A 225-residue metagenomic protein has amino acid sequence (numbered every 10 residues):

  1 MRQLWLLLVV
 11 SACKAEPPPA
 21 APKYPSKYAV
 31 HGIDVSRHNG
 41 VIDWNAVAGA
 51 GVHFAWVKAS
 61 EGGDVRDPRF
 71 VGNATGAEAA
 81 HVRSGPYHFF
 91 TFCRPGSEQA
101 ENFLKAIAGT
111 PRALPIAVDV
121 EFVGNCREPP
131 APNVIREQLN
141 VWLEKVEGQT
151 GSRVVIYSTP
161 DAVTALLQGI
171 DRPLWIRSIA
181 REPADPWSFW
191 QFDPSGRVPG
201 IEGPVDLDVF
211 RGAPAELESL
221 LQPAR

Functional and structural regions predicted by a protein language model:
L6-A15: Hydrophobic h-region of N-terminal signal peptides that target proteins for export in Gram-negative bacteria
K14-E61: Boundary/entry segment of secreted carbohydrate-active catalytic domains
P19-V35, I170-R225: Functionally critical loop-and-helix segments that line ligand-binding/catalytic clefts of soluble enzyme domains
H31-V35, A55-V57, S84-Y87, I116-V118 (+3 more regions): Hydrophobic faces of well-ordered beta-strands that scaffold small-molecule active sites in alpha/beta enzyme cores
I33, V47, A77, V118 (+2 more regions): Conserved, mostly hydrophobic/aromatic
I33-D43, A59-F70, F90-E98, C126 (+1 more regions): Acidic-and-aromatic substrate-binding clefts and catalytic sites of carbohydrate-active enzymes
I42-G51, F70-H81, F103-R112: Acidic (Asp/Glu)-rich catalytic clusters
P115-A184: Catalytic domains of cell-wall/extracellular-matrix polysaccharide-remodeling enzymes, centered on de-N-acetylation
